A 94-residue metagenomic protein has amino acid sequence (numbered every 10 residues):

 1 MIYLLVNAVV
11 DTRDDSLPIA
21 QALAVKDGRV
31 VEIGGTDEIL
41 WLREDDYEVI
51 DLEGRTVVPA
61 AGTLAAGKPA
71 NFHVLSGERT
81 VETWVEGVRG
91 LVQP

Functional and structural regions predicted by a protein language model:
M1-I50, R55-P94: Active-site microenvironment of metallo-dependent hydrolases
